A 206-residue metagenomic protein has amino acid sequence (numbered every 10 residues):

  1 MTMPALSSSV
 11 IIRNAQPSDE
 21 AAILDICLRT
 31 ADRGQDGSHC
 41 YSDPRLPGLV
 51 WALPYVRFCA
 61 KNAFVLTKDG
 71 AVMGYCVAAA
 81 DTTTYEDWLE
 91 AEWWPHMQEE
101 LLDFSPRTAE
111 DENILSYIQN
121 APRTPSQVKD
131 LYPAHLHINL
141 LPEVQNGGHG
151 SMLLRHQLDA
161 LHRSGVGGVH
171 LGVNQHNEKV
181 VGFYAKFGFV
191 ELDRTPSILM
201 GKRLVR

Functional and structural regions predicted by a protein language model:
M1-S18, V205-R206: Conserved N-terminal entry element of GNAT/NAT acetyltransferase domains
A15, I138-L140, V173: Hydrophobic adenine-recognition pocket in adenosine-nucleotide-binding enzymes
T30, Y41-A63, D69: Active-site rim helix/loop that mediates acceptor-substrate recognition in acyltransferases
V65, A71-A80: Conserved beta-strand in the GNAT
T82-T83, H170-V173, V181, A185 (+1 more regions): Conserved catalytic-core motifs of GNAT/GCN5-like acyltransferases
T83-H137: Conserved acyl-donor/pantetheine-binding loop and adjacent beta-alpha core of acyl/acetyltransferases and related
Y132-A134, L161-N174: Conserved GNAT acetyl-CoA-binding A-motif
H137, N146-A160, G182-K186: Conserved acetyl-CoA-binding loop-helix of GNAT-fold acetyltransferases
